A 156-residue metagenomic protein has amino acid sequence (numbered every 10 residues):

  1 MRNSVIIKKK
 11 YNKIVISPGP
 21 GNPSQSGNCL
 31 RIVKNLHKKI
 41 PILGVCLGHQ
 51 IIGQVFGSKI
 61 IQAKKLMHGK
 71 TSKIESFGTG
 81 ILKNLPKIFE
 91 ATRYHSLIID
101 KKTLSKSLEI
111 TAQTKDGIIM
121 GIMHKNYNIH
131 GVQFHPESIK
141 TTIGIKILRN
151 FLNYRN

Functional and structural regions predicted by a protein language model:
R2-Y11, T103: Short amphipathic alpha-helix with an adjacent loop that forms part of the alpha/beta core around
K8-N84, I88-E90, L148-N150: Cysteine-nucleophile active-site neighborhood
G21-N22, D100, K140: Glycine-rich nucleotide phosphate-binding loop and flanking beta-alpha elements of Rossmann-like dinucleotide-binding
C46, H95, H135: Histidine-centered divalent metal-coordination motifs
T71-K73, I119-G121, G131: Conserved hydrophobic/aromatic beta-strand scaffold that supports enzyme active sites
G80-N126: Catalytic beta-strand/loop cores that center a nucleophilic Ser/Cys/Thr and support acyl-enzyme chemistry
A91, I129-F134: Active-site-proximal beta-strand elements of phosphoester/diester hydrolases
P136-N156: Acyltransferase
